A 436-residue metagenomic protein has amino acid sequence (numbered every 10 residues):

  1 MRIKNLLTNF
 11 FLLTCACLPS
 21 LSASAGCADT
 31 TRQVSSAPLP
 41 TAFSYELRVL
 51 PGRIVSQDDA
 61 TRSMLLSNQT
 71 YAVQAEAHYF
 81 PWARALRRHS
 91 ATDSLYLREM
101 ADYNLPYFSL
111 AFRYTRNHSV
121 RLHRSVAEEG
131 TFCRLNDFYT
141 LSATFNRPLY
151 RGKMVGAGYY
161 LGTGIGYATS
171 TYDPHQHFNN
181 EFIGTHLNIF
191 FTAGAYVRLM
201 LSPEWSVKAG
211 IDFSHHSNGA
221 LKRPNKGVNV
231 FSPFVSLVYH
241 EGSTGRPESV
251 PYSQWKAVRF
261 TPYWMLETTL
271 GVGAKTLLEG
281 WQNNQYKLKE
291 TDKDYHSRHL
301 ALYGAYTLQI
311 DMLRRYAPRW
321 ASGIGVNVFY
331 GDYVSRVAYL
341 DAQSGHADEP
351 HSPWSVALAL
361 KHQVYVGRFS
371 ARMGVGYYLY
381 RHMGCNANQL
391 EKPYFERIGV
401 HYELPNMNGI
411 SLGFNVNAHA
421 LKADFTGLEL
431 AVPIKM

Functional and structural regions predicted by a protein language model:
T41-F43, S67-V73, N104, C133-L141 (+8 more regions): Residues that define the transmembrane beta-barrel architecture of outer-membrane proteins
Y45-V49, F108-F112, Y159-T163, A193-A195 (+8 more regions): Membrane-embedded beta-strand positions of outer-membrane beta-barrel proteins
V49-V55, F112-H118, T163-T171, F213-G219 (+8 more regions): Transmembrane beta-strands of outer-membrane beta-barrel pores
G52-Q74, H123-R134, T276-T307: Surface-exposed strand-loop-strand hairpins of Gram-negative outer-membrane beta-barrel proteins
Q57-R62, R121-A127, T169-F178, G219-K226 (+5 more regions): Outer-membrane beta-barrel translocator domains and adjoining extracellular loop/strand segments of Gram-negative
A75-Y79, N229-V250, A423-M436: Outer-membrane beta-barrel "beta-signal"
A77-P81, R147-L149, V197-L199, Y239-E241 (+5 more regions): Residue-level signature of outer-membrane beta-barrel architecture
A83-R87, K153-V155, L199-V207, S243-R246 (+4 more regions): Repeated loop/turn-to-beta-strand initiation elements of outer-membrane beta-barrel proteins
